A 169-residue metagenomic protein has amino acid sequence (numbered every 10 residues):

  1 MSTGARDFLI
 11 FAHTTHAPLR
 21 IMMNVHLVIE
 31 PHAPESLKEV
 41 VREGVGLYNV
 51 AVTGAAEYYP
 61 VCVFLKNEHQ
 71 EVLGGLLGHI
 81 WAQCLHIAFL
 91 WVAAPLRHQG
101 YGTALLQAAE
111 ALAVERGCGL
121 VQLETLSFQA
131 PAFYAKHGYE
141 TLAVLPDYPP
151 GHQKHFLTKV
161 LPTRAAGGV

Functional and structural regions predicted by a protein language model:
S2-A5: Cationic, amphipathic, low-complexity segments that mediate targeting or membrane/lipid association
L9-H13, P18-A33, T163-V169: Conserved N-terminal entry element of GNAT/NAT acetyltransferase domains
V25-A88, A93, F128, V144-D147 (+1 more regions): Acetyl-CoA-dependent GNAT
V41, Y134, Y139: Conserved active-site tyrosine of GNAT-family acetyltransferases
L96, G100-A108: Conserved acetyl-CoA pyrophosphate-binding loop and the N-cap/start of the following alpha-helix in GNAT-like
A113-L126: Conserved GNAT acetyl-CoA-binding A-motif
Q122-E124, E140-L157: Conserved catalytic-core motifs of GNAT/GCN5-like acyltransferases
